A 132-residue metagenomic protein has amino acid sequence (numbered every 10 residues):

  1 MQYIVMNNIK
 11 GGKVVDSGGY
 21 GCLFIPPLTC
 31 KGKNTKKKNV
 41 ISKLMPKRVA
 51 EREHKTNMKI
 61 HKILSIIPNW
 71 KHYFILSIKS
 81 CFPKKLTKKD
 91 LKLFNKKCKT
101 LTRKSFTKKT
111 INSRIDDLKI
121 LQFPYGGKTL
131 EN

Functional and structural regions predicted by a protein language model:
Y3-V5, N34-V40, Y125-N132: Surface-exposed beta-strand-to-loop junctions that form interaction patches on eukaryotic regulatory domains
I4-V14: Conserved N-terminal boundary motif of the eukaryotic protein kinase catalytic domain
G12-V15, C30-K33, S65, K109-R114: Beta-strand elements of modular eukaryotic interaction domains
K13-V14, K43-K47, N132: Short, charged/polar micro-motifs that form catalytic or ligand-binding hotspots
V15-G21, G127: Glycine-centered flexibility sites
G19-F94: ATP-binding glycine-rich loop module of kinase domains
K71-N132: Conserved structural core of kinase catalytic domains
